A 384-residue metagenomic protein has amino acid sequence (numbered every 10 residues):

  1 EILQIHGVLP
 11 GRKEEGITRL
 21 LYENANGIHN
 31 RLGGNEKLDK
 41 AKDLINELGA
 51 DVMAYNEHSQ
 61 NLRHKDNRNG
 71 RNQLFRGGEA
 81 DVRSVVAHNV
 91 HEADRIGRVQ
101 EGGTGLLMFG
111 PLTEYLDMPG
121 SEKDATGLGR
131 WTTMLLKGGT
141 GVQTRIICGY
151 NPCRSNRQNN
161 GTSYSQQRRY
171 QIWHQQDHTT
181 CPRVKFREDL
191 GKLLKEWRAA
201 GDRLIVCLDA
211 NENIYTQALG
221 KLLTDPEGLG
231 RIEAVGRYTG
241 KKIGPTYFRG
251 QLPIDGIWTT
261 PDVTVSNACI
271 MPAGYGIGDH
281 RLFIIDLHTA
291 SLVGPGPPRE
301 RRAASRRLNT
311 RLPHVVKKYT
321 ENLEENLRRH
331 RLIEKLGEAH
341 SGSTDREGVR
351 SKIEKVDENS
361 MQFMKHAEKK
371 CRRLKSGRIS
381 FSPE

Functional and structural regions predicted by a protein language model:
E1-F75, Q166-Q171, Q175, A210 (+2 more regions): N-terminal, active-site-proximal structural segment of metallo-dependent hydrolase catalytic domains
I2-H6, N26-A41, S84-E92, E114-M118 (+2 more regions): Eukaryotic beta-rich interaction modules
L20-N26, A41-N67, G102, M134 (+5 more regions): Active-site beta-strand/loop signature of hydrolases that rely on acidic residues for catalysis
H29-R31, N61-D66, Y115-L116, R154-Q158 (+3 more regions): Short catalytic/ligand-binding loop motif for oxyanion handling, primarily in non-cytosolic enzymes, centered on
S59-R154, M271-A273: Structured beta-strand-rich core segments of catalytic domains in phosphoester-bond hydrolases
A80-M108, I214-K221, L229-S266, Y275 (+3 more regions): Active site of divalent-metal-dependent phosphoester/diester hydrolases
L135-H174, V263-E384: Surface polyanion/phosphate-binding segment centered on an Asp-His-Pro turn
Q167-D202: A long, amphipathic alpha-helix that forms part of the scaffold/cap immediately adjacent to metal-dependent active
